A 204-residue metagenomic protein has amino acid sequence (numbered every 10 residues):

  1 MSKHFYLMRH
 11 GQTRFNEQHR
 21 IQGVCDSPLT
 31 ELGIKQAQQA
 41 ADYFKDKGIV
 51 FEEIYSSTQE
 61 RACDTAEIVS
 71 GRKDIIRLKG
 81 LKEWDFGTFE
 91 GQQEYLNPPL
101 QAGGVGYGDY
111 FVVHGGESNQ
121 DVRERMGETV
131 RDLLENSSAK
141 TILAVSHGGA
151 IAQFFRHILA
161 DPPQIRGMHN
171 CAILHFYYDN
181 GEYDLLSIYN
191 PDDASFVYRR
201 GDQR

Functional and structural regions predicted by a protein language model:
S2, L78, W84-Y95, K140 (+1 more regions): Acidic, low-complexity terminal tails and accessory targeting/binding regions of phosphate-metabolizing enzymes
F5, K140-G148: Generic beta-sheet signal
Y6-C63, G115-G127: Loop-to-helix element that buttresses phosphate recognition and phosphoryl-transfer chemistry
G11, S57-Q59, G80, V145-G149: Short, well-ordered beta-to-alpha junction loops that form the rim of enzyme active sites and present histidine/acidic
Q39-L100: Phosphate-coordination/substrate-recognition cap region in phosphate-metabolizing enzymes
K47-V50, L133-K140: Glycine-rich phosphate-binding loop signature in dinucleotide/nucleotide-binding domains
I68, Q153, H157: Active-site signature of alpha/beta-hydrolase-fold catalytic machinery across serine- and Asp/Cys-nucleophile hydrolases
Q101-D121: Short glycine/proline- and acidic residue-enriched helix-loop micro-motifs that form flexible lids or anion-recognition
